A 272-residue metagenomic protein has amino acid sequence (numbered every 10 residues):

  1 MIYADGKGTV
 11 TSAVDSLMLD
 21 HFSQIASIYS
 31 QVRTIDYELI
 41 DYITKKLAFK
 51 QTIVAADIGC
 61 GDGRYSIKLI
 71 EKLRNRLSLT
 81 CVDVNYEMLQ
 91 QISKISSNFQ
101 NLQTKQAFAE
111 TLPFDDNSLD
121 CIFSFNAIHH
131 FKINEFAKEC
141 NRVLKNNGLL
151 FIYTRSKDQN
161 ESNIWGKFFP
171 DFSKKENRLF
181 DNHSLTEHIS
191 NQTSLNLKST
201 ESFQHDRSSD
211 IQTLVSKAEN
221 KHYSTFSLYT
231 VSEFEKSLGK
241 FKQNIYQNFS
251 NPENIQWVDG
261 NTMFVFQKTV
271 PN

Functional and structural regions predicted by a protein language model:
M1-T52, R64-K68: Conserved class I S-adenosyl-L-methionine
A56-I58, D62-T111: Class I SAM-dependent methyltransferase SAM/SAH-binding core
D62, K198-N272: Conserved Class I S-adenosyl-L-methionine
F123: A conserved beta-strand element that flanks and buttresses the S-adenosyl-L-methionine
N126-A127: Short catalytic micro-motifs in class I SAM-dependent methyltransferases
E135-N146: A short glycine-rich, Lys/Arg-flanked "PGG" loop and its adjoining helix->strand segment in the class I
F151-F180: Conserved class I S-adenosyl-L-methionine
R178-T193: Short alpha-helix
